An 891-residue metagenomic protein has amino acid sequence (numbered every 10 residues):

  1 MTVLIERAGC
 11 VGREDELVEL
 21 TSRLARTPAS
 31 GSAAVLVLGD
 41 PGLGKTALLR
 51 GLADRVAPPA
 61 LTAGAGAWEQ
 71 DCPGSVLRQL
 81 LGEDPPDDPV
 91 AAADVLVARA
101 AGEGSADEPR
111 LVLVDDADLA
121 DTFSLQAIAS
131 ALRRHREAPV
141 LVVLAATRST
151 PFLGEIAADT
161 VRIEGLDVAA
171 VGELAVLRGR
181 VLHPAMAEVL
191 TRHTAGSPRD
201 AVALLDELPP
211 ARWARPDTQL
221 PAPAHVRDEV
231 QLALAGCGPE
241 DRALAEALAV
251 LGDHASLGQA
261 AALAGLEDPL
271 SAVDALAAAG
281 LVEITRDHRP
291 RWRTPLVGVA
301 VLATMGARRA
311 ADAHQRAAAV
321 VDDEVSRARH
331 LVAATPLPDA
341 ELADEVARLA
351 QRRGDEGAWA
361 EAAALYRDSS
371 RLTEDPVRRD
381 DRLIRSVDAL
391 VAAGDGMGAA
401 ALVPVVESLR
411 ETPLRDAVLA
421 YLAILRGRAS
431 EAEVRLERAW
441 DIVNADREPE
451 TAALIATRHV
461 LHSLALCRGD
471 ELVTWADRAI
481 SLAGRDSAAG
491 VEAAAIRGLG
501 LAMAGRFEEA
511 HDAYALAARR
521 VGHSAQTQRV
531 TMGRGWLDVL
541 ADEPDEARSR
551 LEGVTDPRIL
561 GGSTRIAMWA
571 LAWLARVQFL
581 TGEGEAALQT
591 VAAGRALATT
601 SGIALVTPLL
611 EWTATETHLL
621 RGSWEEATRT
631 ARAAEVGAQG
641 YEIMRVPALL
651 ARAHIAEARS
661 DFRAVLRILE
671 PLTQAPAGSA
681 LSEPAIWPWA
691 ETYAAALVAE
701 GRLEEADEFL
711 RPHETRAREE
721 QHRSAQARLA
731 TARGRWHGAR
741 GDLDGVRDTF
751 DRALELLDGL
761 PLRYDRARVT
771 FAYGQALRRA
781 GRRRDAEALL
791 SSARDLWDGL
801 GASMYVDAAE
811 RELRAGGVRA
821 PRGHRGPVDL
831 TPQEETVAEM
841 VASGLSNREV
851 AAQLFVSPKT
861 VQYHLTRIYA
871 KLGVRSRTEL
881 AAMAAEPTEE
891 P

Functional and structural regions predicted by a protein language model:
M1-S22, A169, P221-D228, A820-G826: Conserved adenine-nucleotide phosphate-binding loops and their immediately adjacent elements
A34, G51-L52, S271, A279 (+15 more regions): Extended alpha-helical scaffolding segments used for macromolecular assembly and cargo binding
L38-L43, G51, L119, A170-L372 (+2 more regions): Short secondary-structure boundary elements
G42, A300, L349-Q351, L383-A393 (+11 more regions): Tandem amphipathic alpha-helical repeat scaffolds
L43, A47-R110, L119: Conserved phosphate-binding/catalytic loops and adjacent sensor/switch elements of nucleotide-binding enzymes, spanning
A47, S75, F123-V189, H193 (+2 more regions): Alpha-helical sensor/transducer elements of the RecA-like P-loop NTPase core
A278, R367-R371, V403-S408, E437-N444 (+9 more regions): Amphipathic alpha-helical segments of tetratricopeptide repeats
D748, A772, R814, R819-P891: Helix-turn-helix DNA-binding segment
